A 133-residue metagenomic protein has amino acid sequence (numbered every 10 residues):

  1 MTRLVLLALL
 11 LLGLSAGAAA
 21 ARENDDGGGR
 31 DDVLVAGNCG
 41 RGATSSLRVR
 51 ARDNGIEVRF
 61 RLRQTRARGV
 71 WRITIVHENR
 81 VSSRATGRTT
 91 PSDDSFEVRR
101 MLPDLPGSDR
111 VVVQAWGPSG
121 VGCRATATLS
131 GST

Functional and structural regions predicted by a protein language model:
V5-S15: Bacterial N-terminal signal peptides
A21-D31: Cleaved targeting-peptide boundary
V35-V76: Short, surface-exposed binding/anchoring microloops in extracellular/periplasmic proteins
I75-S82, P118: Change "in extracellular beta-sheet-rich domains … of secreted and cell-surface proteins" to "in beta-sheet-rich domains
R80-D93, A127-S130: Solvent-exposed serine/threonine-rich low-complexity stretches and specific carbohydrate-binding patches
D94-D104: Exposed aromatic-hydrophobic patches
P106-S119: Short, aromatic- and glycine-rich surface loops/edge beta-strands on solvent-exposed regions
G120-T133: Edge beta-strands of extracellular beta-sandwich domains
